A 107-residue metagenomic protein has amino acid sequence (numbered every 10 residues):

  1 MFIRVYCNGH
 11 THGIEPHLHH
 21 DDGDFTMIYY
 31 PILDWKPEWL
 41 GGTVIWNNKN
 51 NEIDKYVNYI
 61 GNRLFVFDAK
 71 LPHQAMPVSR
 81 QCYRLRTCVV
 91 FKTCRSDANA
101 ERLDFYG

Functional and structural regions predicted by a protein language model:
M1-G107: Catalytic core of non-heme Fe(II) oxygenases with the double-stranded beta-helix
